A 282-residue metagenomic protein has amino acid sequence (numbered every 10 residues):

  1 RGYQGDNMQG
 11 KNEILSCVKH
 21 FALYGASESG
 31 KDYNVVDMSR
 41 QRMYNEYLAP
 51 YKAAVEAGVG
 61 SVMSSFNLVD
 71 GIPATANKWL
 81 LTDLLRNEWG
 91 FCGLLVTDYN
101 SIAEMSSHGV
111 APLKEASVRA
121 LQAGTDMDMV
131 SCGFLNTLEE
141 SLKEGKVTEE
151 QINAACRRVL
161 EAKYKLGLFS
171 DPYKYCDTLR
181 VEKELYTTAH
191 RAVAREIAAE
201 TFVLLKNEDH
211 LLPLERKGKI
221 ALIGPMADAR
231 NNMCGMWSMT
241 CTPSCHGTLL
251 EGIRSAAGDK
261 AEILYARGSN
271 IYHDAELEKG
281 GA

Functional and structural regions predicted by a protein language model:
R1-A282: Glycoside hydrolase catalytic-domain context in secreted enzymes
